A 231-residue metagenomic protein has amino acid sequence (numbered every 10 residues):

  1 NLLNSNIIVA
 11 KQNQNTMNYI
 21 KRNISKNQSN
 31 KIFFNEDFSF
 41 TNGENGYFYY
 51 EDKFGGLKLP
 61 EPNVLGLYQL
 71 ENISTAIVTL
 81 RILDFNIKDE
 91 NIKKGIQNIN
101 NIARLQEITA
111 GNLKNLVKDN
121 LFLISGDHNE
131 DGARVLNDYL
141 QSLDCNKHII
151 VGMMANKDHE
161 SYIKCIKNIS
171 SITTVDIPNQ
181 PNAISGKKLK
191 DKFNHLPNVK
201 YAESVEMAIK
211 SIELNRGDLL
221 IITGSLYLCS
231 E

Functional and structural regions predicted by a protein language model:
N1-K58, I73, I77-E90: Acidic, Mg2+-coordinating active-site environments of NTP-dependent enzymes
I7, N13-I32, E44, D119-I124 (+1 more regions): C-terminal helical cap/extension that packs against the catalytic core of soluble nucleotide-cofactor enzymes
T16-N18, G132-A133, D158-E160, I209 (+1 more regions): Short, well-ordered alpha-helical microsegments
D37-F38, H128, V151-A155, V175-N182: Short, acidic/turn-prone active-site loops that include or flank metal/cofactor- and phosphate-binding residues
K53-S171: Nucleotide phosphate-binding/pyrophosphate-handling subdomain across enzymes that bind or process nucleotide phosphates
S225: Active-site-proximal loop/hinge segments that shape catalytic or ion-binding/gating pockets
